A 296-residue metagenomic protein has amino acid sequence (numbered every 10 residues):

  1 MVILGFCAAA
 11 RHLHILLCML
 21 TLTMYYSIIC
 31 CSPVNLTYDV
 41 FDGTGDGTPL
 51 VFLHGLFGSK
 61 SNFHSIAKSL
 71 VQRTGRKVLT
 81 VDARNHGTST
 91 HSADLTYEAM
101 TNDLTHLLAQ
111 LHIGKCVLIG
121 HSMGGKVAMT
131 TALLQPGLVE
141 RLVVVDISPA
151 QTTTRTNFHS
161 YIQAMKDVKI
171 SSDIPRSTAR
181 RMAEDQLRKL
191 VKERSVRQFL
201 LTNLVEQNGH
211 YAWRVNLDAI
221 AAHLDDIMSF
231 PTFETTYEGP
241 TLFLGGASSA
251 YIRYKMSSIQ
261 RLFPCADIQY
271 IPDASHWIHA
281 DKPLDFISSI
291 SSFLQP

Functional and structural regions predicted by a protein language model:
M1-V51, K68, Q72-R76, I113-G114 (+2 more regions): Alpha/beta-hydrolase fold catalytic core
T44, H64-A67, V71-M123, V127 (+1 more regions): Active-site loop/oxyanion-hole signature of alpha/beta-hydrolase fold enzymes
G55-G58, S122: Active-site glycine-rich loops that stabilize anionic/oxyanionic intermediates across multiple enzyme folds
F57, A83-G87, P149, S275-I278: Alpha/beta-hydrolase active-site loop signature
T130-L133, L138-R176: Flexible "cap/lid" loop of the alpha/beta hydrolase fold
D173-P231: Conserved alpha/beta-hydrolase catalytic His-Asp/Glu region
N208-L262, D267-Y270: Conserved serine/cysteine hydrolase catalytic core
A274-I287: Catalytic histidine-centered segment of alpha/beta-hydrolase-like enzymes
